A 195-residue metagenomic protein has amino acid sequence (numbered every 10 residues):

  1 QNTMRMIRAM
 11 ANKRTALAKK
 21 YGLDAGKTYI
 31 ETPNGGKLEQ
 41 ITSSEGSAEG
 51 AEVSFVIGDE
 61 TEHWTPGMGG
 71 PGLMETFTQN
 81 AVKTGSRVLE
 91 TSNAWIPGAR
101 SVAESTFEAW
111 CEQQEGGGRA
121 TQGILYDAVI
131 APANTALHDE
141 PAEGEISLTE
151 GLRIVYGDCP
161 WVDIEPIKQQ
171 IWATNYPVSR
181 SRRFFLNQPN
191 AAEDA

Functional and structural regions predicted by a protein language model:
Q1, G58-H63, P166-W172: Glycine- and acidic
Q1-S44, E104, C111-G116: Conserved nucleotide-state-sensing and coupling region of NTP-binding domains
N2-A9, K20-A25, E52-G58, L89 (+2 more regions): Generic detector of short, locally flexible boundary/turn motifs and exposed helical patches
N2-M6, E52, M68-G72, S101-V102: Generic recognition of short, well-ordered alpha-helical segments
A18-K19, S47-I57, G117-A128: Short, surface-exposed, charge-dense and proline/glycine-enriched linear segments
D24-N80: Conserved RecA-like ASCE ATPase "motif II neighborhood" in helicase/translocase motors
G69-A195: Non-catalytic, compositionally simple segments
